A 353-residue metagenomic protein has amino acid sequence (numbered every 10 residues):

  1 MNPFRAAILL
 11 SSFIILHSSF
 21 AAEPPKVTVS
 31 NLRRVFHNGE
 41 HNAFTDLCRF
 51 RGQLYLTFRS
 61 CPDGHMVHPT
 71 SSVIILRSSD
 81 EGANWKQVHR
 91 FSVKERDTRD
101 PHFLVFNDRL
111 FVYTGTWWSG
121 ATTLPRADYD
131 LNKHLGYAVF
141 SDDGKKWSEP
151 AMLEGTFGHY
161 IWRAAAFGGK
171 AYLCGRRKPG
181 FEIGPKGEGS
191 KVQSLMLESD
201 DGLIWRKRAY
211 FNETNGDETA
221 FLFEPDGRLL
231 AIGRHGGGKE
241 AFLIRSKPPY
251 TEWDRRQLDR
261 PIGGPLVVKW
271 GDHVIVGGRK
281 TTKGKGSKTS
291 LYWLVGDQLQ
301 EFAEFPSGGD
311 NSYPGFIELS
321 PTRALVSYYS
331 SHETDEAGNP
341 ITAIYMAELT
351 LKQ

Functional and structural regions predicted by a protein language model:
N2, I8-F20: Short, basic, low-complexity termini and linkers enriched in Ser/Thr/Gly/Pro that act as targeting/leader peptides
A22-E40, R49-R96, L104-G309, L319-Q353: Beta-rich carbohydrate-recognition and catalytic domains
F316: Hydrophobic, well-ordered secondary-structure elements that form the walls of internal hydrophobic environments
